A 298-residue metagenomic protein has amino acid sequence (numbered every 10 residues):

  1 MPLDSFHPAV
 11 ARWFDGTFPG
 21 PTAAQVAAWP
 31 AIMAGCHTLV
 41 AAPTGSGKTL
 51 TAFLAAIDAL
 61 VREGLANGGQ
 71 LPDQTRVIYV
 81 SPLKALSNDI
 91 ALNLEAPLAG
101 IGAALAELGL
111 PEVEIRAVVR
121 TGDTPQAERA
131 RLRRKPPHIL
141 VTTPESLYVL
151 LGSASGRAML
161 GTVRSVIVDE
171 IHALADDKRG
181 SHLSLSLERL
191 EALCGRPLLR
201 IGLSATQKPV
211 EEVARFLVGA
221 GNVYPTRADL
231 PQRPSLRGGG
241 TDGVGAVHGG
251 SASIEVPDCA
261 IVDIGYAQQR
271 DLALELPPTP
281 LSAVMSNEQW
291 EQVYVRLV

Functional and structural regions predicted by a protein language model:
M1-A41: Conserved pre-motif I regulatory segment
P30-A34, L50-L71, E188-E191: Walker A/P-loop NTP-binding motif
A41-S46, H172-L174, E188-E211: Conserved helicase ATPase motor motifs in RecA-like P-loop NTPase domains
D58-I90, C194-P197: Conserved SF1/SF2 helicase motif Ia
L86-A117, F216-N222: Conserved helix-turn-beta segment of the N-terminal RecA-like "Helicase ATP-binding" lobe in SF1/SF2 helicases
T124-L140: Conserved motor-coupling elements within RecA-like helicase/translocase cores
L140, E145-Y148, A154-R196: SF2 helicase catalytic motif II
E188, L199, L203-F216, V223-R227 (+2 more regions): Conserved interdomain linker/interface between the two RecA-like ATPase lobes of SF2 helicase motors
